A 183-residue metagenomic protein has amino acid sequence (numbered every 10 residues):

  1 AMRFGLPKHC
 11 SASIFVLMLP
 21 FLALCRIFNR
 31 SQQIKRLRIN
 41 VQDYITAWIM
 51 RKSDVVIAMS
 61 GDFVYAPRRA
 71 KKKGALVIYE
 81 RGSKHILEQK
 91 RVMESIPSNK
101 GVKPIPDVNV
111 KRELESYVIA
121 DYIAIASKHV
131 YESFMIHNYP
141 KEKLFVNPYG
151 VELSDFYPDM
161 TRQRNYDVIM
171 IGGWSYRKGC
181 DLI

Functional and structural regions predicted by a protein language model:
A1-C10, A47-K52: N-terminal subdomain of nucleotide-sugar transferases
I14-I34, K73-K111: Acceptor-binding helix/loop patch of EC 2.4 sugar-transfer enzymes, predominantly nucleotide-sugar-dependent
V41-S53, V64-R68, K72, H85 (+1 more regions): Membrane-proximal helix-turn-helix segments that form the acceptor-binding/catalytic region of lipid-linked
I57-A58, I125-A126: Short beta-strand scaffold positions
A58-D62, R81: Short His-centered aromatic/hydrophobic patch
H129, G150: Carbohydrate-associated surface elements
V146-N147: Hydrophobic residues at beta-strand termini and immediately following loops that shape nucleotide-binding pockets
M160-K178, I183: Conserved donor-binding/catalytic core segment of Leloir-type glycosyltransferases
